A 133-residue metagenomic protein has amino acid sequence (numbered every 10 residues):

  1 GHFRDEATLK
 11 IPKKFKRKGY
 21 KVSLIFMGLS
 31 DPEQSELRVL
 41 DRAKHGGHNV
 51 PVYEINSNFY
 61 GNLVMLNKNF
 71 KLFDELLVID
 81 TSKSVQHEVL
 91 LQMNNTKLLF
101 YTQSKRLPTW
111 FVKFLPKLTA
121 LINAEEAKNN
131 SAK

Functional and structural regions predicted by a protein language model:
G1-F26, F59-N62, L77: Glycine-rich phosphate-binding loop used to anchor ATP phosphates in small-molecule kinases, encompassing both
F3-D5, G28-Q34, K83-V85: Conserved nucleotide-binding/hydrolysis micro-motifs of P-loop NTPases
I11, I25, I55, I79 (+1 more regions): Weak global preference for isoleucine
I11-F15, R38-D41, L91-M93: Short, glycine/charged-enriched secondary-structure capping and boundary segments
K13, G46, V64-N67, Y101-T102: Residue-level signal for the start and early helices of compact helical domains
K18-M65: A glycine- and Lys/Arg-enriched "phosphate-lid" helix/loop adjacent to the NTP-binding pocket of small-molecule kinases
K68-K133: NTP-dependent small-molecule kinase module
